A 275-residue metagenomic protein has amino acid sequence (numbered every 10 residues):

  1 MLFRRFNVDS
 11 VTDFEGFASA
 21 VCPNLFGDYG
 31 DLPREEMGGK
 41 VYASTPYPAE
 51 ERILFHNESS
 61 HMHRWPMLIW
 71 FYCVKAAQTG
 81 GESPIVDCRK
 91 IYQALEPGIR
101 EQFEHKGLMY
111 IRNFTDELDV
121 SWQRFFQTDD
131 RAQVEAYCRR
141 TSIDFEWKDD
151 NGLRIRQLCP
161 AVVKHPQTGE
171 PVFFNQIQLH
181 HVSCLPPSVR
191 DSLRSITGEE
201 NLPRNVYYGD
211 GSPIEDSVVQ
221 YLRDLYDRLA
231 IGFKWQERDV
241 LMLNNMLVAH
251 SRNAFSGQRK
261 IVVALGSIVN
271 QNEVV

Functional and structural regions predicted by a protein language model:
R5-S10, S121-Q123: Conserved short loop/turn motifs at secondary-structure junctions
V8-P23: Glycine-rich loop at the start of a catalytic domain that most often binds anionic cofactors/ligands
S10, H61-H63: Short glycine/serine/proline-enriched coil/turn segments at secondary-structure junctions
V21, L25, S59, C73-A77: Generic hydrophobic/packing signal
N24-G30, Q78-S83: Short secondary-structure capping/junction motifs at helix and strand boundaries
F26-N57: A gly/proline- and charged-residue-enriched helix-loop-helix capping module
G39, A49-F55, R64-V240, L247-V275: Active-site environment of non-heme Fe oxygenases that use a 2-His-1-carboxylate facial triad
